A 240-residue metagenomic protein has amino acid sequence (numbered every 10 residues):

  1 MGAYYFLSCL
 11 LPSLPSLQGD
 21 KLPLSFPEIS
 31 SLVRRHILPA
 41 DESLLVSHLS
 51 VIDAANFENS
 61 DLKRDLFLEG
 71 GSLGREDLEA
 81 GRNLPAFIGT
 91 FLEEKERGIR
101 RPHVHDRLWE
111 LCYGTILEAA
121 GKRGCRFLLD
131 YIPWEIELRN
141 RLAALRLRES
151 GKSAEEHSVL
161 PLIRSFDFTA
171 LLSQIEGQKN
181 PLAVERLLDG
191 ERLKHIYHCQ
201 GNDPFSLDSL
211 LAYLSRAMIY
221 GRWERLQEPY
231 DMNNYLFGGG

Functional and structural regions predicted by a protein language model:
M1-G240: Extended alpha-helical surfaces
